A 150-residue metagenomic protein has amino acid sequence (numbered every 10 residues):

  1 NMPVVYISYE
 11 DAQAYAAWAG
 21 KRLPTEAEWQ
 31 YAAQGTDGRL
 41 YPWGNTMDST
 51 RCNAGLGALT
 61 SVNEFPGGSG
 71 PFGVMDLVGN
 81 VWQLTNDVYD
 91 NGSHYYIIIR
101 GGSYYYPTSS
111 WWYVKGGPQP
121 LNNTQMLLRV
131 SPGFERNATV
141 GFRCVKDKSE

Functional and structural regions predicted by a protein language model:
N1-Q125, G133-A138: Functional-site microenvironments in short loops/helix caps that host divalent-cation chemistry
A138-E150: Short, structured beta-strand segments at or near domain termini in extracellular proteins/domains
